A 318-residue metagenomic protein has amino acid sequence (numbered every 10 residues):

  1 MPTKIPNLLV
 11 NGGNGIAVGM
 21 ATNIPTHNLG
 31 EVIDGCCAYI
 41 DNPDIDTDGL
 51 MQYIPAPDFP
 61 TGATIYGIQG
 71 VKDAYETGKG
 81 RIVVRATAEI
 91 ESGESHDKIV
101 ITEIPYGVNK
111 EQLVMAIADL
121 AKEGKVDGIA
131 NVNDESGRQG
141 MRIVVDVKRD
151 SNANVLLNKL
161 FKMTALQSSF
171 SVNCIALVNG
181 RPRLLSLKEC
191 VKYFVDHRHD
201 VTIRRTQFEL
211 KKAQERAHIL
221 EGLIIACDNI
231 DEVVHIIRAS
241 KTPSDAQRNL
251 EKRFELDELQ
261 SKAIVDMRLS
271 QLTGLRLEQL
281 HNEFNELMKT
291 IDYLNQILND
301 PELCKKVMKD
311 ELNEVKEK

Functional and structural regions predicted by a protein language model:
M1-V10, G15-V18, N23: Long insertion/accessory domains within large nucleic-acid-processing enzymes
N14, M20-K318: C-terminal interaction appendages of subunits in large macromolecular complexes
